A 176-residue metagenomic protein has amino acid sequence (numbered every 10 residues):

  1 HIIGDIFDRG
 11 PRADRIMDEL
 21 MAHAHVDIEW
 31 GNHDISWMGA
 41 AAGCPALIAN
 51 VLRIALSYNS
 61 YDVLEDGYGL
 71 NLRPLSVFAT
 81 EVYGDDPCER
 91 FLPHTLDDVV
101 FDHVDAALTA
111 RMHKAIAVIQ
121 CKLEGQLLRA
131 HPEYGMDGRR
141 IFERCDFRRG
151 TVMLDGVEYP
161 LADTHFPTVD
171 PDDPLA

Functional and structural regions predicted by a protein language model:
H1-A176: Feature recognizes metal-dependent phosphohydrolase scaffolds
